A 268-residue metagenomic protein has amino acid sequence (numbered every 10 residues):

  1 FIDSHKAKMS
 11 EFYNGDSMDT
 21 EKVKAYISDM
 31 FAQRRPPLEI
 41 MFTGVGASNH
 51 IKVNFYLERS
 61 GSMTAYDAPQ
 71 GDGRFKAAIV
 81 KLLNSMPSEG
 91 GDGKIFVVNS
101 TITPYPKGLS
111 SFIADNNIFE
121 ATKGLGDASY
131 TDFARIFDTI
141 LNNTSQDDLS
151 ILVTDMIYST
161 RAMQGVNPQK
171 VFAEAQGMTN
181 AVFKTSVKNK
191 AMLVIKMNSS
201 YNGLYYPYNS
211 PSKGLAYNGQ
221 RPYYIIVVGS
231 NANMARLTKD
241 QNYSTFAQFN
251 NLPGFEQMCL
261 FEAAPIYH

Functional and structural regions predicted by a protein language model:
F1-G46: Von Willebrand factor
S17-F31, H50, G61-D92, G165-T185: …and closely analogous acidic/polar surface helices at protein-protein or active-site interfaces in A-domain-like
A25, P36, I40, T101-L149 (+2 more regions): Von Willebrand factor
G44-K107, D147-T154, A191-V194: Von Willebrand factor
M63-A68, T103-G108, Y158-P168, N202-P207 (+1 more regions): Extracytoplasmic/secreted cell-surface and envelope-processing proteins
K107-G124, V166-A175, K188-A216: Short, flexible helix-coil linker/hinge segments at the edges of structured domains or between repeats
A128-N198: Internal, well-ordered domain-core segments that constitute the primary functional module of diverse proteins
K188-H268: Eukaryote-biased recognition of electropositive, low-complexity segments and basic polyanion/acidic-motif-binding
